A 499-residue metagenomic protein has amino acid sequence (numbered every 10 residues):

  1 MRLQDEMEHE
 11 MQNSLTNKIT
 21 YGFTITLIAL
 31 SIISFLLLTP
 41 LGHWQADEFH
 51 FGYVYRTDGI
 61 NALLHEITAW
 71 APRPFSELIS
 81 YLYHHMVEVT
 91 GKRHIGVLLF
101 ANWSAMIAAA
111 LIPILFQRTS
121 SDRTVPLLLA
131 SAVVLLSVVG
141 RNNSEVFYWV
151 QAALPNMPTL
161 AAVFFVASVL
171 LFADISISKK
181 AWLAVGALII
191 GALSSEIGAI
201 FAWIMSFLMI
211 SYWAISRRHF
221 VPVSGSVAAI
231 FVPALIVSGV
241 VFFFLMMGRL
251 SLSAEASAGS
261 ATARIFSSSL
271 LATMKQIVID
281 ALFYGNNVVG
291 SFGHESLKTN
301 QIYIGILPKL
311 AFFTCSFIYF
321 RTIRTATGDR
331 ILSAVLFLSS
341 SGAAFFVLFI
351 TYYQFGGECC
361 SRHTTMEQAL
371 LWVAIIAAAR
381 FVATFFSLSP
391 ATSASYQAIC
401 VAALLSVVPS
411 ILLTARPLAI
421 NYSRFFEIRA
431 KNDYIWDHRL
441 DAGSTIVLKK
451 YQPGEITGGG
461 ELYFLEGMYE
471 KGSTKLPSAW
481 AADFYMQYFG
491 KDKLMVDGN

Functional and structural regions predicted by a protein language model:
L3, E10-K18, R118-T119, L170-W182 (+3 more regions): Membrane-interface junctions at the ends of membrane-embedded or membrane-associated helices
T16-S80, H84-L127, M209, H219 (+6 more regions): Intrinsically disordered, polar/acidic, low-complexity terminal segments
I28, L129-S137, I230-I236, T325-Q354: Transmembrane alpha-helix segments characteristic of polytopic inner-membrane glycan-assembly/cell-envelope
G42-R93, F242-Y319: Membrane-lumen/periplasm interface segments of multi-pass, membrane-embedded glycan/lipid transferases
R73, P126-L171, A344-R380: Membrane-interface micro-motifs in multi-pass membrane enzymes
S104-F116, L160-D174, W203-S211, F312-Y319 (+1 more regions): Transmembrane alpha-helical segments
V133-R141, L188-L193, I236-F244, S340-T351 (+1 more regions): Aromatic-anchored segments of alpha-helical transmembrane domains
K180-F207: Membrane-interface alpha helices of multi-pass inner-membrane proteins
